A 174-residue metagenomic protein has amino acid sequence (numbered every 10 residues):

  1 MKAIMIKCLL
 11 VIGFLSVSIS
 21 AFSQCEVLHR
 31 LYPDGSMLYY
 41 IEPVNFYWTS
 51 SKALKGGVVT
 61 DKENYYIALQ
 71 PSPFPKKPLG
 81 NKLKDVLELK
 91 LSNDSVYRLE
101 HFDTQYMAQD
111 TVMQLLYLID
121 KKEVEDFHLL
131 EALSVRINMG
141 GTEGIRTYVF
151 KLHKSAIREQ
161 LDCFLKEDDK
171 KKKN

Functional and structural regions predicted by a protein language model:
M1-H29: Bacterial Sec-dependent N-terminal signal peptides
I4, L9, L54-G57, D168-N174: Residue-level detector of intrinsically disordered/flexible regions characterized by low predicted structural confidence
C8, G13, D61, S72-F74 (+3 more regions): Generic structural motif
Q24, P33-M37, K90-S95, F127: Exposed regions on extracellular, virion, or secretory-pathway luminal proteins
Q24-N81: An ectodomain-focused feature that recognizes extracytoplasmic/extracellular
I67, L87-L89, V135-I137: Hydrophobic beta-strand residues in large extracellular and virion-surface proteins
P73-E100: Mid-length scaffold segments of soluble, non-membrane domains
S95-N174: Internal interaction segment
